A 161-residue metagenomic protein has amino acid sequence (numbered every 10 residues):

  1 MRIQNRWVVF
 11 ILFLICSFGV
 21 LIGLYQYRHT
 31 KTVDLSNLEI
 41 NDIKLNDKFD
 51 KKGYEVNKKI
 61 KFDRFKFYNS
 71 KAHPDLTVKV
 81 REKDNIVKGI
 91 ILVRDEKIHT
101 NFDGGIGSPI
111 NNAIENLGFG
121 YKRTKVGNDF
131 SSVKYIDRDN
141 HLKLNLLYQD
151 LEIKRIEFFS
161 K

Functional and structural regions predicted by a protein language model:
M1-N5: Short, Lys/Arg-rich N-terminal segment immediately upstream of the first membrane anchor
W7-L24: Hydrophobic membrane-insertion alpha-helices, especially the h-region of bacterial N-terminal signal peptides
L21-S36: Sec-dependent signal peptide cleavage junction
H29, N37, K44-I86, E96 (+2 more regions): A cross-family detector of function-defining hotspots
I90, I98-T100: Terminal, regulation- and interaction-focused segments at domain boundaries
